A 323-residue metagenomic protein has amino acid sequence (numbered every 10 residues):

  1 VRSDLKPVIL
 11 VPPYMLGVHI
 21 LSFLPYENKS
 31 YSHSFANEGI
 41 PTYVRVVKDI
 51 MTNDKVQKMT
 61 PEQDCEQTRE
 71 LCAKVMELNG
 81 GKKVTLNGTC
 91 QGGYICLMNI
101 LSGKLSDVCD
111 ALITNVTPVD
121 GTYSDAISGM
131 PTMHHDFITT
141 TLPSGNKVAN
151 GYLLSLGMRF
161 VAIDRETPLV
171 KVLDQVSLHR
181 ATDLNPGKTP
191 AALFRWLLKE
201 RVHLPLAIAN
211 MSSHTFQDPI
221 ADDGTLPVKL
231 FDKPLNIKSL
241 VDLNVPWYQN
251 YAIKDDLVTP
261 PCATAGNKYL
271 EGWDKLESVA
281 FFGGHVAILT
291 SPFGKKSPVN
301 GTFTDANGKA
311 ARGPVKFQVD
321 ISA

Functional and structural regions predicted by a protein language model:
V1-M51: Short, surface-exposed "cap/lid" segments of acyl-processing enzymes
K58-L78: Alpha/beta-hydrolase active-site loop
E77-G81, I95-S212: Alpha/beta-hydrolase-fold enzymes
N87-C96: Gly/Ala-rich beta-loop-alpha elbow adjacent to hydrolase catalytic centers
T215-S239: Active-site nucleophile elbow and catalytic-triad environment of alpha/beta-hydrolase enzymes
L243, Q249-Y251, D255: Short beta-strand/loop motif that positions the catalytic acidic residue of the alpha/beta-hydrolase fold
D256-C262: Conserved alpha/beta-hydrolase "acid-adjacent" motif
A265-A323: Catalytic active-site module of serine/aspartate enzymes centered on a nucleophile-bearing elbow/loop
